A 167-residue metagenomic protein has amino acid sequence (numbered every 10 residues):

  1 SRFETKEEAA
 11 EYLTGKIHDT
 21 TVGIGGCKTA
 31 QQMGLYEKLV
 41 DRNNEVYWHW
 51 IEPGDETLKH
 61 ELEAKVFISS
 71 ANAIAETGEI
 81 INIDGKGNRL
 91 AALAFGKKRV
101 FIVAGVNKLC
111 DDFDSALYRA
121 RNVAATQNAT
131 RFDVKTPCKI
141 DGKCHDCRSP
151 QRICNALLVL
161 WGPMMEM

Functional and structural regions predicted by a protein language model:
S1-I68: N-terminal active-site beta-alpha-beta segment that forms phosphate/nucleotide-binding and substrate-recognition loops
E63-M167: Conserved phosphate- and dinucleotide-binding cores of soluble alpha/beta proteins, encompassing both enzyme active
